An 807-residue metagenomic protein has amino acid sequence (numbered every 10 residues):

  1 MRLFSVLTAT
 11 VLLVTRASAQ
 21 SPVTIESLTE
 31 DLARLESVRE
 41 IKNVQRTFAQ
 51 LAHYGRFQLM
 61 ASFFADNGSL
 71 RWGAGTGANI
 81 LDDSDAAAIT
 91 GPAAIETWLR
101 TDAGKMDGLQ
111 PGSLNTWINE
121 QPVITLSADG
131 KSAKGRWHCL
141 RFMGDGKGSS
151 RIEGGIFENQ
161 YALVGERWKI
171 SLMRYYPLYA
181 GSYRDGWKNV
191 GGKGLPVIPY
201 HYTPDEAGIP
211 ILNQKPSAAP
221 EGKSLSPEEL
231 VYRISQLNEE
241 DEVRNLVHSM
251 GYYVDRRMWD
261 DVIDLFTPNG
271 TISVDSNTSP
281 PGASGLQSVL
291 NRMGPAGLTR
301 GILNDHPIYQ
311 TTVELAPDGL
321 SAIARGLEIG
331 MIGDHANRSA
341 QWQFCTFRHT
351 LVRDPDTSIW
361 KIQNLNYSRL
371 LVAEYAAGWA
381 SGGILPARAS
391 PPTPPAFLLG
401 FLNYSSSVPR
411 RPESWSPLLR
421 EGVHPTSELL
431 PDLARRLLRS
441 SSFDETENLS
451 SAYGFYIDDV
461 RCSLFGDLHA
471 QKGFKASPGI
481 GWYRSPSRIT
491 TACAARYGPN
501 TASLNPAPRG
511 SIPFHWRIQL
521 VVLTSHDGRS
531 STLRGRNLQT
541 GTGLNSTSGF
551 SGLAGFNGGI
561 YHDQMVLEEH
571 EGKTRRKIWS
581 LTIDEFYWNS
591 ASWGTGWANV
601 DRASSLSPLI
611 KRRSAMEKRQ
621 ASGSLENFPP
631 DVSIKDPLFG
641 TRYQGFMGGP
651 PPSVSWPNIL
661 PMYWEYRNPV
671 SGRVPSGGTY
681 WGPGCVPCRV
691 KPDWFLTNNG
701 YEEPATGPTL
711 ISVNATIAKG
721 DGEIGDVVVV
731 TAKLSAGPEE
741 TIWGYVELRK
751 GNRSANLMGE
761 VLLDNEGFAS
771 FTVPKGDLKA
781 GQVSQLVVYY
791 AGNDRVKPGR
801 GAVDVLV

Functional and structural regions predicted by a protein language model:
M1-Q20: Fungal secretory targeting signals
Q20-Q50, Y54, Q58, S62-D66 (+6 more regions): Short, low-complexity N-terminal intrinsically disordered segments enriched in polar/charged residues
F57-C139, W259-G330, C462-G543: A solvent-exposed, acidic/Ser-Thr-rich amphipathic alpha-helical stretch
S132-K134, G154-T203, A207, S321-I323 (+3 more regions): Short beta-strand edge/turn micro-motifs at domain boundaries
R141-R151, A180, G330-Q341, V372 (+4 more regions): Short, cysteine-centered beta-strand-loop-beta hairpins and adjacent loop/turn segments enriched in charged/polar
P177-A180, D185-L225, L370-V372, A377-S427 (+1 more regions): A hydrophobic membrane-anchoring alpha-helix module
P704-V807: Solvent-exposed beta-strand/loop surfaces, strongest in extracytoplasmic domains of secreted and cell-surface proteins
